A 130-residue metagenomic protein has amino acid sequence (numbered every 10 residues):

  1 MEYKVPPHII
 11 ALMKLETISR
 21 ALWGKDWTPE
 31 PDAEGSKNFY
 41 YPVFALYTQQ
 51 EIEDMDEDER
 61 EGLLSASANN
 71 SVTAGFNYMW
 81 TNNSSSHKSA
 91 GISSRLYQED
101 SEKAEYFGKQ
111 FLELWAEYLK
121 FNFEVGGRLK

Functional and structural regions predicted by a protein language model:
M1, V125-K130: Short intrinsically disordered terminal tails
M1-Y47: Long, contiguous N-terminal structural blocks used for assembly/anchoring
P7-A11, R20, Q50-D54, E102 (+2 more regions): Polar/charged alpha-helical tracts
T17, A21, E34-G35, V72-A74 (+1 more regions): Generic detection of intrinsically disordered/low-complexity segments and helix-coil linkers/edges
K25, P31, Q50-E53, E57-D58 (+1 more regions): Intrinsic disorder/low-complexity signal
K37-S93: Short aromatic-glycine-(Arg/Gly/Cys) micro-motifs in beta-strand/loop hairpins
N77-E124: Short, compact, well-ordered microdomains
